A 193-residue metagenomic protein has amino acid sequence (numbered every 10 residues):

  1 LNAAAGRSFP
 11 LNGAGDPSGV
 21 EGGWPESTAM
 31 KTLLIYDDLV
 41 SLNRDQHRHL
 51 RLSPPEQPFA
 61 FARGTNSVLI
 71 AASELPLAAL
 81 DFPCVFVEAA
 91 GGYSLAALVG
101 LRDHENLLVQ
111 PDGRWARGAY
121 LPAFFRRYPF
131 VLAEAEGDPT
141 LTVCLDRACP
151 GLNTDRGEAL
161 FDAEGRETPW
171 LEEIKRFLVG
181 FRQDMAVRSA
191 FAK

Functional and structural regions predicted by a protein language model:
L1, D16-A29: Short, Lys/Arg-enriched N-terminal segments with co-localized hydrophobic residues within the first ~10-30 amino acids
A4-A5: N-terminal leader/targeting signatures
S27-V99: Short, extreme N-terminal leader segments that mark the start of a protein/domain
L77, A123-F124, V187: Short solvent-exposed loop/turn micro-motifs enriched in small/polar/acidic residues
A96-D155: A surface-exposed, charged beta-strand/loop segment in the N-terminal or early-internal portion of soluble proteins
L132, G137-K193: A contiguous, surface-oriented mixed alpha/beta subdomain in the mid-to-C-terminal portion of proteins that forms
